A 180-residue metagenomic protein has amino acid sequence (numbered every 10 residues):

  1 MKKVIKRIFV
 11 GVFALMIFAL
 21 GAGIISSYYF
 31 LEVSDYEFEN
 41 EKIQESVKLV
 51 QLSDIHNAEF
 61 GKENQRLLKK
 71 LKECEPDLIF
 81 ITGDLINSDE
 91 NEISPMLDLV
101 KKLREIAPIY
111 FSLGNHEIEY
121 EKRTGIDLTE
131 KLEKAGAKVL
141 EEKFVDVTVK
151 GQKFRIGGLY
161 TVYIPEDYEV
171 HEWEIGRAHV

Functional and structural regions predicted by a protein language model:
M1-I43: N-terminal membrane-anchoring alpha-helices
K2-K3, L31-S34, K62-N64, L159-I164: Short acidic/polar alpha-helix capping motifs at helix-coil junctions
Y28, S34-Y36, E41, S46 (+4 more regions): Surface-exposed loop/turn and secondary-structure junction residues enriched for glycine/proline
V33-D35, L49-L52, E142, I156: Hydrophobic residues on conserved beta-strands that form the core of alpha/beta folds
Y36, S53, E63-Q65, E169-E172: Surface-exposed beta-strand edges and their flanking turn/coil or helix-capping segments
E39-I43, K70-K72, G157: Short beta-strand-to-loop junctions in surface cap/lid or active-site-entrance loops
K42, I55-N57, E117-H179: Conserved catalytic scaffold of divalent metal-dependent phosphoesterases
E45-L140: Membrane-embedded segments
